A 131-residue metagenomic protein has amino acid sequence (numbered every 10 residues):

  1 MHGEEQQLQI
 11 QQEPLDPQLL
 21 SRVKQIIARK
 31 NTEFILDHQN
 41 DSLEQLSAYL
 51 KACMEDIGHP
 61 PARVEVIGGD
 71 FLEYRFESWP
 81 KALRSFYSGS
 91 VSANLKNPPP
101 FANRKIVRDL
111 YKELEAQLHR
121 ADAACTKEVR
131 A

Functional and structural regions predicted by a protein language model:
M1-L8: N-terminal acidic, proline/glycine-rich, low-complexity intrinsically disordered segments
I10-A131: Functional cation/ligand-contacting sites centered on basic and imidazole/sulfhydryl donors
